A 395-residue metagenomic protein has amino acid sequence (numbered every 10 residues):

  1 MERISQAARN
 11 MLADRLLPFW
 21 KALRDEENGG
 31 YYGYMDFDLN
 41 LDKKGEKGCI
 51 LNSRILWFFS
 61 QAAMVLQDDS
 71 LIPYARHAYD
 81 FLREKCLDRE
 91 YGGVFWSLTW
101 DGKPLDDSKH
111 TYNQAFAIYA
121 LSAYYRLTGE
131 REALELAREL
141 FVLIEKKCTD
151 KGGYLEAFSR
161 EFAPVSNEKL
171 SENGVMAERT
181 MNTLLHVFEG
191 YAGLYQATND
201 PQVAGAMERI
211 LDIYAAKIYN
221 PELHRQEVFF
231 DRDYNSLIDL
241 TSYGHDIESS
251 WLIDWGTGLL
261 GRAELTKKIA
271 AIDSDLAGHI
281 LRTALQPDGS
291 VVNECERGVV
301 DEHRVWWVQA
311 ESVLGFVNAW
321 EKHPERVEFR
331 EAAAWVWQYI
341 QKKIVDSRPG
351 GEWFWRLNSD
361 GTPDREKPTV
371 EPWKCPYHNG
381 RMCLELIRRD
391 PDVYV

Functional and structural regions predicted by a protein language model:
M1-V395: Glycan-recognition and catalytic cores of secretory/periplasmic carbohydrate-active enzymes
